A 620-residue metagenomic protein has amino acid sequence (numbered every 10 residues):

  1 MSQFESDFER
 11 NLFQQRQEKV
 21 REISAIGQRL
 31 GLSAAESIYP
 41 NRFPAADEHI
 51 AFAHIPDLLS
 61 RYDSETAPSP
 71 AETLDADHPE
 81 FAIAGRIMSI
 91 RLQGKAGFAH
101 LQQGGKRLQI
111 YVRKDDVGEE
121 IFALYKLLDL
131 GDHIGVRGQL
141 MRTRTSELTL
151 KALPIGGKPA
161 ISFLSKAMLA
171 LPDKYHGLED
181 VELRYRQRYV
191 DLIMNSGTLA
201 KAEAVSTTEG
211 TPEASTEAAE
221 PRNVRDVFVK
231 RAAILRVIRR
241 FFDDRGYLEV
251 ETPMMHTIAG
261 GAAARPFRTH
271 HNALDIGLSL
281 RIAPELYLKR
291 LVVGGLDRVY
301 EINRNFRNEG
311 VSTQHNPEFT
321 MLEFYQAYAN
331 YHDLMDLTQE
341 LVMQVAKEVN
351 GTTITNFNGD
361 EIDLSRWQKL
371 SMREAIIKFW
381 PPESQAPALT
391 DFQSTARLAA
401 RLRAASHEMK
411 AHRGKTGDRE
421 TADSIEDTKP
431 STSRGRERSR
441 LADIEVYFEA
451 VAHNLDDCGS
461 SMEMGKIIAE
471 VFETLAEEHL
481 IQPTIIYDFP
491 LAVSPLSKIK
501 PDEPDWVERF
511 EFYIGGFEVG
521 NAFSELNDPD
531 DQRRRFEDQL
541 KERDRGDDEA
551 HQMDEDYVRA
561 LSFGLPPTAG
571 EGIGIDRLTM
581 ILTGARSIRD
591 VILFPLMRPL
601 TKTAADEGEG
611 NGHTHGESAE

Functional and structural regions predicted by a protein language model:
M1-E620: Class II aminoacyl-tRNA synthetase catalytic cores and aaRS-like
